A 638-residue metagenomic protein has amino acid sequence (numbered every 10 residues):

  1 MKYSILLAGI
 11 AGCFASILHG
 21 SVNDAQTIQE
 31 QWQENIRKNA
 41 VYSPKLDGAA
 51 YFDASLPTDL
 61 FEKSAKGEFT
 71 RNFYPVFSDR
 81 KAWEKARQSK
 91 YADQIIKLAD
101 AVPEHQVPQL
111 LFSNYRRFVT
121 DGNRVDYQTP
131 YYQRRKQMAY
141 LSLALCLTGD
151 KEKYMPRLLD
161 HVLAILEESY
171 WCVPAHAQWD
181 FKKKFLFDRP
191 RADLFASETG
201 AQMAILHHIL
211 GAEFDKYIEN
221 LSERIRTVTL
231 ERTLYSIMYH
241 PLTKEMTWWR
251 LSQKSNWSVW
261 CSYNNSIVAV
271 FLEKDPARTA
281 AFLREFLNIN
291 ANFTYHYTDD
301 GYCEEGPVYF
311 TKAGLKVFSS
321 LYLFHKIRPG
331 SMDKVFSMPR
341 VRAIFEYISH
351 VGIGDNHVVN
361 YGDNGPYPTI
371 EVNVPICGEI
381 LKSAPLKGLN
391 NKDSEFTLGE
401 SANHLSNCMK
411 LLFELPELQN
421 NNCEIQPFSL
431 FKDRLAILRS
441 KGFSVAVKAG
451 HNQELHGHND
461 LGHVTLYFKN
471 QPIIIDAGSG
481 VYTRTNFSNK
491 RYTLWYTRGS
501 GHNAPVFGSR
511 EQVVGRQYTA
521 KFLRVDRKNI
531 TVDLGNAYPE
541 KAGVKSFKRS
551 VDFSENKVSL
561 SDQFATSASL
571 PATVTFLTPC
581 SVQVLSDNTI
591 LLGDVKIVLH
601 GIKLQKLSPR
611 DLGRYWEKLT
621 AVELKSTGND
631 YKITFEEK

Functional and structural regions predicted by a protein language model:
M1-T27: Bacterial Sec-dependent N-terminal signal peptides
V22-A25, Q178, S197, D393-L398 (+1 more regions): CBM-like, beta-strand-rich accessory domains located in the C-terminal region of large, secreted polysaccharide-active
T27-V119: Low-complexity, Ser/Thr/Pro/Gly-enriched N-terminal "stalk/linker" regions
R71, G122-R135, K182-A196, L242-V259 (+4 more regions): Solvent-exposed loop and edge beta-strand segments that line ligand/cofactor-binding and catalytic clefts
A99-L111, R157-H176, L221-T247, A281-G301 (+1 more regions): Long, well-ordered core segments of solenoidal/helical folds
Q133-L147, D160-A164, S197-I205: Non-membrane alpha-helical segments in proteins
K183-V308, S319, L412-N420: Active-site lining segments of carbohydrate-active enzymes
G314-I473, D526, K625-S626: Carbohydrate-active enzyme catalytic cores, enriched for enzymes that act on polyanionic acidic polysaccharides
